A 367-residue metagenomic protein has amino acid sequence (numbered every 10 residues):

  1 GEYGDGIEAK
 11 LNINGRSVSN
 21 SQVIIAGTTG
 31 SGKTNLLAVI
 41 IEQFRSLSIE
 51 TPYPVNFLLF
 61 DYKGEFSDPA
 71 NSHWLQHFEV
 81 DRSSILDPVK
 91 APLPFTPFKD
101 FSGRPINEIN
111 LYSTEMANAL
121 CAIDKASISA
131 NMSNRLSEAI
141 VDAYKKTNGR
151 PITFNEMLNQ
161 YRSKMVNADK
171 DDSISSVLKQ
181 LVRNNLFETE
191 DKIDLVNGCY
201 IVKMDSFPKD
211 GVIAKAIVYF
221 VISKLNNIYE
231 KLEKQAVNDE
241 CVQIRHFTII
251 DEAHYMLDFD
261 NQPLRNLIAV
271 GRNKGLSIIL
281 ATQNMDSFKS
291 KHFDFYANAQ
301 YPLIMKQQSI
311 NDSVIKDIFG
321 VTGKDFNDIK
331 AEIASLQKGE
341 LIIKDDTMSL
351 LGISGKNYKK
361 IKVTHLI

Functional and structural regions predicted by a protein language model:
G1-G4, G15, T29, G64 (+5 more regions): Short, flexible loop/turn elements at secondary-structure junctions
G1-T28, L36, I40-Q43, L47-E50 (+4 more regions): Basic- and hydrophobic-enriched, low-structure N-terminal and domain-boundary segments that flank ATP-binding catalytic
N12-N14, V23, F288-I367: P-loop NTPase motor core of the ASCE superfamily
K33: Conserved lysine of the Walker
L36, L58-D61, I304: A structural signal for short, well-ordered beta-strand segments and their strand-loop junctions that often border
I41-N56, F60-L276, K289-K291, K324 (+1 more regions): P-loop NTPase motor domains
T282: H-loop/switch region of ABC-family ATPase nucleotide-binding domains
